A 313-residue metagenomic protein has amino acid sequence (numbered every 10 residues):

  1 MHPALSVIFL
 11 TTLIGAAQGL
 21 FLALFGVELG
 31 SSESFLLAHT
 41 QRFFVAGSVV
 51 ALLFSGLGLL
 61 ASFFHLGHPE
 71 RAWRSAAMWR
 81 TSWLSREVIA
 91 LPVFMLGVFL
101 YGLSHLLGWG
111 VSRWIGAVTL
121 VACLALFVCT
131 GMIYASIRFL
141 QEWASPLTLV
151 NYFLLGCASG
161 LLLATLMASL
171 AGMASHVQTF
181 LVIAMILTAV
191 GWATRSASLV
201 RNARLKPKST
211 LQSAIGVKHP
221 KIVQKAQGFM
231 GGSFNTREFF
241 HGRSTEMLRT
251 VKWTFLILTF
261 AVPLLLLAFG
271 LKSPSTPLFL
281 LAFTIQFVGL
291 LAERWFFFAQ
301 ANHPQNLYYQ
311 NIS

Functional and structural regions predicted by a protein language model:
M1-L57, F287, A299-Q300: N-terminal signal-anchor module of multipass membrane proteins
M1-P3, E70-R74, H303: N-terminal juxtamembrane cytosolic/stromal segments of multi-pass membrane proteins
T11-A16, S32, R80-S82, I89-P92 (+1 more regions): Long, contiguous internal "core" modules enriched in hydrophobic/ aromatic residues
A38-G97: Membrane helical hairpin/interfacial module
H39-T40, A46, R237-E238, S275 (+2 more regions): Short leucine-rich amphipathic alpha-helices used at interfaces
H68, T236, H241-G242, A299-H303 (+1 more regions): Generic structural "secondary-structure junction" signal
L278-S313: C-terminal structured interaction module
